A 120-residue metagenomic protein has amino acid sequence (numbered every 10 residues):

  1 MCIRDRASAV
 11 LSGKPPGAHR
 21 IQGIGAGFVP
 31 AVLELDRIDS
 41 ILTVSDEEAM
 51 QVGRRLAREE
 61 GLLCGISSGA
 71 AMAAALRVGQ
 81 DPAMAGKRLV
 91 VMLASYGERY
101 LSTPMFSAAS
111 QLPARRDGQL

Functional and structural regions predicted by a protein language model:
R4-T43, E48, V78-L120: Glycine-rich phosphate/pyrophosphate-binding loop at beta-loop-alpha junctions
D36-R37, T43-G79: Glycine-rich phosphate/diphosphate-binding loops and the adjacent beta-loop-alpha structural elements that coordinate
